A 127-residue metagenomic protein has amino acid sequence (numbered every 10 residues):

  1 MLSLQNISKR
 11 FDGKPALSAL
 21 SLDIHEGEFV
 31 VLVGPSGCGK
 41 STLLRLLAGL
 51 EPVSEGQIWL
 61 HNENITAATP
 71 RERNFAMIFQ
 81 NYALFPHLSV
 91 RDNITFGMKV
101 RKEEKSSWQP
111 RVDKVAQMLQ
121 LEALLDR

Functional and structural regions predicted by a protein language model:
M1-R127: ABC family nucleotide-binding domain
